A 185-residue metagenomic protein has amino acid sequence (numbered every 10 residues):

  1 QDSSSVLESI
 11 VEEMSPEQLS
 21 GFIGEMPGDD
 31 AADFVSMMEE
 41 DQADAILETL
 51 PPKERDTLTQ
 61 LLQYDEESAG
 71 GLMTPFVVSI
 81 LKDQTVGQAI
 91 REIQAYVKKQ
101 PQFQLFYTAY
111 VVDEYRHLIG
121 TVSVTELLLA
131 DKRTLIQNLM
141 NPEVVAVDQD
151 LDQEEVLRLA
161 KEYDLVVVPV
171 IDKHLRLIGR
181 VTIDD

Functional and structural regions predicted by a protein language model:
Q1-D185: Hydrophobic packing positions in regular secondary-structure scaffolds
